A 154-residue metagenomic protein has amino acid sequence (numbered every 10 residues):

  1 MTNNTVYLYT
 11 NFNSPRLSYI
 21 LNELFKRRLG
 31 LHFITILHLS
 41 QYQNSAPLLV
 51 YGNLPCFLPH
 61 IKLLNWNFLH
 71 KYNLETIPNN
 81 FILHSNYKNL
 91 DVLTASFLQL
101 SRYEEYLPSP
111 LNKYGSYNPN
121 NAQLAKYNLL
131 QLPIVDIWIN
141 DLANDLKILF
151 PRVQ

Functional and structural regions predicted by a protein language model:
M1-Q154: Terminal accessory/targeting
